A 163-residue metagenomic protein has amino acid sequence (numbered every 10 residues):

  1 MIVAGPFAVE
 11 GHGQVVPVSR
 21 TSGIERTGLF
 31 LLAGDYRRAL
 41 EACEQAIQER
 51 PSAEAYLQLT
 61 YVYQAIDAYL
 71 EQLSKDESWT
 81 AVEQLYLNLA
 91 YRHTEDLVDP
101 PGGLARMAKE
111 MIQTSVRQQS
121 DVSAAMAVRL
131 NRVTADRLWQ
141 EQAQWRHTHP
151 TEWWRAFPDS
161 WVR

Functional and structural regions predicted by a protein language model:
V18, V98-R163: Terminal, low-structured helical/coil segments at or just beyond the last alpha-helical repeat
V18-Q45, E49: Alpha-helical segment of the N-proximal tetratricopeptide repeat
T21, E54-A55: Start-of-helix register in tetratricopeptide repeats
G28, T60, A65-S74, S120: Short coil/turn linking the two alpha-helices of tandem helical-hairpin repeats
A39, V82-E83, A90, S120: Single-residue signature of alpha-solenoid repeat helices
C43, D76, L87, Y91-T94: Inward-facing hydrophobic residues that define packing positions of alpha-helical scaffold repeats
Q58-L59, M111: Canonical tetratricopeptide repeat
